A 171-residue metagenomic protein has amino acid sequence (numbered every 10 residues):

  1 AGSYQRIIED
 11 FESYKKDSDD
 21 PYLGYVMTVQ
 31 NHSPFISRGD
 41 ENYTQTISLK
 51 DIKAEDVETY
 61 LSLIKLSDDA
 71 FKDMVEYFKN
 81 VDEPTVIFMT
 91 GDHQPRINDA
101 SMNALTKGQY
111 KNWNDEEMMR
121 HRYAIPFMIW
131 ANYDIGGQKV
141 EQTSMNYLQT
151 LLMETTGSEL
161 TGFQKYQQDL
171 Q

Functional and structural regions predicted by a protein language model:
A1-Q171: Solvent-exposed soluble domains appended to multi-pass membrane proteins
